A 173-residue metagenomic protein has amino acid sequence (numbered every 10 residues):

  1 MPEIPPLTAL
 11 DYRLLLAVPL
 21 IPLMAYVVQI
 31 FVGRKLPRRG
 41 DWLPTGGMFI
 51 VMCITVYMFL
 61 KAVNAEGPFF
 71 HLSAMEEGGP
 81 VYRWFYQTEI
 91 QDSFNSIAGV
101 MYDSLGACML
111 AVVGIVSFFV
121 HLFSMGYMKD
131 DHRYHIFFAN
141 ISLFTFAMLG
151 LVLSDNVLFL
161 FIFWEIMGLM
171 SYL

Functional and structural regions predicted by a protein language model:
M1-L14, V32-A139: Transmembrane helix-loop-helix hairpins at membrane boundaries of multipass inner-membrane proteins
L16-L20, G106-A111, F161-I162, L173: Mature extracytoplasmic enzyme cores
P19, V100-M101, G114, L153 (+1 more regions): Short conserved micro-motifs on helix faces and helix-strand junctions that flank and scaffold key functional residues
L20, G46-F49, I115, S142-L143 (+1 more regions): Hydrophobic residues within alpha-helical transmembrane segments of multi-pass solute transporters/permease subunits
P22, L43, D103, N156 (+1 more regions): Divalent metal-coordination and catalytic microenvironments
L23, V27-F31, L122, F146-L153 (+1 more regions): Alpha-helical transmembrane segments of multipass membrane proteins
Q29-I30, M58, D130, F161-F163 (+1 more regions): Short, solvent-exposed loop/turn and secondary-structure capping segments
F137-L173: Alpha-helical multi-pass transmembrane bundles of energy-transducing inner-membrane proteins
